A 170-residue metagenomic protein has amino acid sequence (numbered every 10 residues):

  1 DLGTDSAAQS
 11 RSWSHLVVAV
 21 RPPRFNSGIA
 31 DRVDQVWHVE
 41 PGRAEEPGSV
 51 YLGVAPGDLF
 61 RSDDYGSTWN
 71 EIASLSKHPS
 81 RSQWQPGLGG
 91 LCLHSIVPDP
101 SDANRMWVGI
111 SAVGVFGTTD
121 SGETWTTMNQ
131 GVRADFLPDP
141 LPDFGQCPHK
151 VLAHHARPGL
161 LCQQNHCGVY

Functional and structural regions predicted by a protein language model:
D1-Y170: Extracellular glycan-interacting surfaces
